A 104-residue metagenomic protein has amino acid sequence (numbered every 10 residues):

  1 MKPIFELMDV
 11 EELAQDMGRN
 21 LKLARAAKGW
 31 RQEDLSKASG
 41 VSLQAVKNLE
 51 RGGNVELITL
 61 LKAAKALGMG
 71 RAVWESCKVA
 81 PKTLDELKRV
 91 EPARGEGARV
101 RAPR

Functional and structural regions predicted by a protein language model:
K2-A27: A short, Lys/Arg-rich alpha-helix, primarily the initiator
R19-L35, R94-A102: Short basic helix-loop element that most often maps to the first helix and adjoining turn of HTH DNA-binding modules
L21, Q32, L43, L57-L60: Helix-turn-helix DNA-binding elements, focusing on the entry/boundary residues of the two helices that contact DNA
G29-K47: Short alpha-helical DNA-recognition segment
G52-A66: Short, basic-rich loop-to-helix N-cap that marks the start of a DNA-contacting helix
W74-R104: Short, charged recognition helix plus adjacent turn of helix-turn-helix-like nucleic-acid-binding domains
